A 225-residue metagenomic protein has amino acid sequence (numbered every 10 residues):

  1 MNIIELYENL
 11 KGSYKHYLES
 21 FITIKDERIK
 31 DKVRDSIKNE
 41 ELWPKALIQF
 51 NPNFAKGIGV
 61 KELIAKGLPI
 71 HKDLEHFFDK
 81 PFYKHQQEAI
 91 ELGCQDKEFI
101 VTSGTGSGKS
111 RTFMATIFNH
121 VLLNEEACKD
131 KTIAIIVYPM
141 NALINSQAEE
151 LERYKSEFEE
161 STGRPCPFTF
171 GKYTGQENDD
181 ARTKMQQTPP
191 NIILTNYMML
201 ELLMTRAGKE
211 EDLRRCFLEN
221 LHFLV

Functional and structural regions predicted by a protein language model:
M1-E88, E160-S161, P167-F168: Helicase-associated low-complexity/disordered flanking segments
E91-F99, R111-K129: Walker A/P-loop NTP-binding motif
Q95-V101, K131-A134, P190-N191: Pre-Walker A (Motif I) flank of P-loop NTPase domains
T105-S107: ATP-binding Walker
R111, K131-K155, E177, M198-L202: Conserved Walker A/P-loop ATP-binding site and its immediately adjacent core in helicase/helicase-like ATPase domains
N119-Q147, E160-C166, E219: Conserved SF1/SF2 helicase motif Ia
Q176-I193: Conserved motor-coupling elements within RecA-like helicase/translocase cores
M198-L202, G208-V225: SF2 helicase catalytic motif II
